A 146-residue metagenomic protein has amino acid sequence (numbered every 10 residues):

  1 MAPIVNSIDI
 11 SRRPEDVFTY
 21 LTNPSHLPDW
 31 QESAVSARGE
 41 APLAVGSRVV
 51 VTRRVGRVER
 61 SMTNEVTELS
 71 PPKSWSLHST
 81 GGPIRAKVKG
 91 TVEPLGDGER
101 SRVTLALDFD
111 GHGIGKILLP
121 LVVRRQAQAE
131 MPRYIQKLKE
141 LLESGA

Functional and structural regions predicted by a protein language model:
M1-A44, A146: Hydrophobic ligand-binding cavity/cleft-lining segments
P3-V5, E59-T63, R85-K89, R102: Short, surface-exposed coil-to-beta transition loops
S7-S11, R38, E65, H78 (+2 more regions): Generic structural detector for well-ordered beta-strands
P14-E15, P42, T67-P72, T91-R102 (+1 more regions): A short, structured loop/turn motif at beta-sheet edges
V49-R54, W75-G81: Short beta-strand segments that buttress and anchor functional surface loops
V55-R60, G111-I114: Short, cysteine-centered beta-strand-loop-beta hairpins and adjacent loop/turn segments enriched in charged/polar
H78-R133: Beta-strand/loop substructures that line and gate deep hydrophobic ligand-binding cavities in soluble
A127, M131-A146: Short amphipathic alpha-helical signal-transduction/dimerization elements
